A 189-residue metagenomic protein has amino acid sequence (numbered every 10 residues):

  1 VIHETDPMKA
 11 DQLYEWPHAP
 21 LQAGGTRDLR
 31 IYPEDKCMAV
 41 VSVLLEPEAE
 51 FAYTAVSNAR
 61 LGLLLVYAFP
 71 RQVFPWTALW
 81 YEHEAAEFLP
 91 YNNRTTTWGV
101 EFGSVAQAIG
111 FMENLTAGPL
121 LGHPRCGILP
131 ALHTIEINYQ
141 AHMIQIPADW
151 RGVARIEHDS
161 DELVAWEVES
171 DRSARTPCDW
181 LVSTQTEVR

Functional and structural regions predicted by a protein language model:
V1-L129: A contiguous, surface-exposed recognition patch within enzymatic or periplasmic domains that forms
R30, T134-E136, R155: Ser/Thr- (and often Asn-) enriched beta-sheet segments in non-cytosolic proteins
D35, L61, A141, S160-D161 (+1 more regions): Intrinsic-disorder/low-complexity loop/linker signature
L63-L65, I135, A174: Short beta-strand segments
G103-G110, N138, H142-A148: Hydrophobic alpha-helical segments
R125, Q185-V188: Intrinsic low-complexity, polar/charged intrinsically disordered segments
R125-Q145: Short Pro-Gly-centered flexible turn/kink motifs
Q145-T186: Terminal connector regions
